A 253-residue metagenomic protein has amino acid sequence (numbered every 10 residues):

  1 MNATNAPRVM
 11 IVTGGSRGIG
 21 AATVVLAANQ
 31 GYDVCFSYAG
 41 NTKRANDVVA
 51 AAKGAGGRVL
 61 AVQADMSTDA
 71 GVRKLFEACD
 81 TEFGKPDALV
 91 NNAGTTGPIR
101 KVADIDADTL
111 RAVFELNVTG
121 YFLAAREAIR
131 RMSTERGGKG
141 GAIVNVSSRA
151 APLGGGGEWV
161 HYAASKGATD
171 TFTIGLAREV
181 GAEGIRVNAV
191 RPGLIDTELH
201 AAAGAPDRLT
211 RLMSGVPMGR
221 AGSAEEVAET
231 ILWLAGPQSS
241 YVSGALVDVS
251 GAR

Functional and structural regions predicted by a protein language model:
S16-R17: Conserved glycine-rich cofactor-binding loop
K74-T81, R100-D104, D108-E115, D207 (+1 more regions): Active-site Tyr-X3-Lys motif and surrounding loop/helix of classical short-chain dehydrogenase/reductase
T95-T96, G138-K139, V144-A168, T173-A182 (+1 more regions): Catalytic loop of short-chain dehydrogenase/reductase
A103-F122, V144, T169, M218: Catalytic Tyr-X3-Lys loop
A125-R126, I174: A short, exposed helix-loop element centered on a Lys and neighboring polar residues
R130, R178-E179, S240: Alpha-helical segment proximal to the catalytic Tyr-Lys
G181, R186, V242-G244: Short, small/polar-rich loop/turn modules that mediate ligand/substrate recognition or access, typified
R220-V249: C-terminal substrate-recognition "lid" of short-chain dehydrogenase/reductases
